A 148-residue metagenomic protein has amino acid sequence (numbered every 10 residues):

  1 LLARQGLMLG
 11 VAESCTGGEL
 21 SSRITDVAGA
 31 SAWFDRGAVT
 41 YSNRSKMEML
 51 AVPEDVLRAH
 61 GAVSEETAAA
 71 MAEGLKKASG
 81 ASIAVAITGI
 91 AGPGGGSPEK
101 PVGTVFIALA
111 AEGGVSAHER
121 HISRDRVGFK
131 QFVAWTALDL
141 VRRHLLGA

Functional and structural regions predicted by a protein language model:
L1-A148: Short alpha-helical segments enriched in small residues
